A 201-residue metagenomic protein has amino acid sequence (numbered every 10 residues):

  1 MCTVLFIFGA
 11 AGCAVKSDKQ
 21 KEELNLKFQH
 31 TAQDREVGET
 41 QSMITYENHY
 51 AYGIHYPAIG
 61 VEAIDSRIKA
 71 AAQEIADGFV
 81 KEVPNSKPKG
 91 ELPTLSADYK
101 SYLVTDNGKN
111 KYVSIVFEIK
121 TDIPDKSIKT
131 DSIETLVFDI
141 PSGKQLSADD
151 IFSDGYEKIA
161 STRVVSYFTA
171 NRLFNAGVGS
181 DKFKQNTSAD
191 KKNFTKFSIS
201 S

Functional and structural regions predicted by a protein language model:
M1-S17: Sec-dependent N-terminal signal peptides of Gram-positive bacterial secreted proteins and lipoproteins
A14-S201: Compositionally biased intrinsically disordered regions enriched in Thr/Gly
